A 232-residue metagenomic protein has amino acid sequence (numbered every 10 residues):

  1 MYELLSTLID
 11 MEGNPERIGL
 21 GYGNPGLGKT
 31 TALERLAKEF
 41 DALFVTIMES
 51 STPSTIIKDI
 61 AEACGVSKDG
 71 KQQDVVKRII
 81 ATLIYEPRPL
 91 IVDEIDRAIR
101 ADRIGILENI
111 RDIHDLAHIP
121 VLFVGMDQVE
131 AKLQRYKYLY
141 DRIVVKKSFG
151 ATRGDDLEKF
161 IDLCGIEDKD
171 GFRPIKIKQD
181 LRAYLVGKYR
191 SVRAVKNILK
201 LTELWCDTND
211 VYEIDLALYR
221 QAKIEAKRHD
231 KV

Functional and structural regions predicted by a protein language model:
E3, T7, G26-R35, G154-D155 (+1 more regions): C-terminal alpha-helical "lid" subdomain
E12-G19: Pre-Walker A (Motif I) flank of P-loop NTPase domains
G19, A37-E49: Conserved catalytic segments around the Walker B and adjacent sensor/switch elements of P-loop NTPase domains
G19-P25, I113-K137: Sensor-1/coupling segment of RecA-like P-loop NTPase cores
D41-A42, P53-G70: Conserved NTP-binding/hydrolysis module of P-loop NTPases
A42-F44, Q134-A151: A short helix-turn-beta junction within AAA+ P-loop NTPase domains corresponding to the substrate/partner-engaging
D69-R88: Conserved alpha-helical scaffold flanking the Walker A/P-loop in AAA+ ATPase domains
T82-R103, P120, G125: Conserved P-loop NTPase "ATPase switch" module shared by AAA+ and STAND
